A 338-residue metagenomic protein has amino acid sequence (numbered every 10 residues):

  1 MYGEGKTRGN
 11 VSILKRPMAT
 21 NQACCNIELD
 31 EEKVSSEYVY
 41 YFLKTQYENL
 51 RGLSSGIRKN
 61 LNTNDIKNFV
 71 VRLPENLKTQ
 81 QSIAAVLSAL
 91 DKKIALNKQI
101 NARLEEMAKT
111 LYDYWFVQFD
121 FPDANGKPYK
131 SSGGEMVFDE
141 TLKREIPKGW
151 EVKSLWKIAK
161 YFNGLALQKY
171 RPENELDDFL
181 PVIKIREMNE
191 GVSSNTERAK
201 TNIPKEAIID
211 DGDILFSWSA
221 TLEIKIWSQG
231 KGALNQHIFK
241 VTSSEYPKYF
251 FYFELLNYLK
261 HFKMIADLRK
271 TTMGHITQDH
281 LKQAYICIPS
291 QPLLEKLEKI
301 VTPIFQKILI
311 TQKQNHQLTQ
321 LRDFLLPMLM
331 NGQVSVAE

Functional and structural regions predicted by a protein language model:
M1-Q46, N62, K184-I185, I203-H261 (+2 more regions): A short beta-sheet element
T20, N26, M136-L142, W156-P172 (+3 more regions): Sequence-specific dsDNA recognition surfaces
C25-S35, N64-A84, S88-D91, I238-K248 (+2 more regions): Proline-centric
Y40-G52, V70-R72: Well-ordered mid-protein domain cores that form the structural environment of catalytic cofactors
S55-G56, G126, Q168-E175, A266-L268: Short coil/turn segments at secondary-structure boundaries
N68, R72-A84, S88-Y114, S132-A166 (+1 more regions): Non-catalytic DNA-recognition/assembly elements of restriction-modification systems
